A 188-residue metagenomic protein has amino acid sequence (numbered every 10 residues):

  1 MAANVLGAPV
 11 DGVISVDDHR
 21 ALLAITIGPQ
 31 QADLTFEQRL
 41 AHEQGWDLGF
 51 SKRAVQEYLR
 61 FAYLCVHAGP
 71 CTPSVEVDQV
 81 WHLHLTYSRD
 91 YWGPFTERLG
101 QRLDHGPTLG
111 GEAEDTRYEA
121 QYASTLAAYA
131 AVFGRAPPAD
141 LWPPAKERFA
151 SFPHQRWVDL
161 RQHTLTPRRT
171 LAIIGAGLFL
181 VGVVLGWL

Functional and structural regions predicted by a protein language model:
A2-L188: Acidic, Ser/Thr/Pro-rich intrinsically disordered cytosolic tails and loops of eukaryotic transmembrane proteins
